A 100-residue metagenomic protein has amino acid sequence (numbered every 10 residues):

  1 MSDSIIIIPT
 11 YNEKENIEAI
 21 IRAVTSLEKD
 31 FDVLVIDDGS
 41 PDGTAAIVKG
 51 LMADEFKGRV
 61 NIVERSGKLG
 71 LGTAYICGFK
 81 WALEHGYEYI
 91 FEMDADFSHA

Functional and structural regions predicted by a protein language model:
M1-A100: Structured catalytic core of nucleotide-sugar glycosyltransferases
